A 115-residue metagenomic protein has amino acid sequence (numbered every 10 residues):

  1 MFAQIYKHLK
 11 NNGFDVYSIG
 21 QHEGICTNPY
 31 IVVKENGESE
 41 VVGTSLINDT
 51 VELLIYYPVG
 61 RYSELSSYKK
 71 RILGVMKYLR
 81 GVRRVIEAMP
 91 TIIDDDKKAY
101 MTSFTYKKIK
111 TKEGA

Functional and structural regions predicted by a protein language model:
M1-Y17, E35-A115: Charged, amphipathic alpha-helical segments and their flanking helix caps
Y17-G24: Short acidic low-complexity segments
G24-T27, D95-K97: Beta-rich nucleic-acid/ligand-interaction surfaces
C26-N36: A short, hydrophobic beta-strand-centered structural micro-motif
